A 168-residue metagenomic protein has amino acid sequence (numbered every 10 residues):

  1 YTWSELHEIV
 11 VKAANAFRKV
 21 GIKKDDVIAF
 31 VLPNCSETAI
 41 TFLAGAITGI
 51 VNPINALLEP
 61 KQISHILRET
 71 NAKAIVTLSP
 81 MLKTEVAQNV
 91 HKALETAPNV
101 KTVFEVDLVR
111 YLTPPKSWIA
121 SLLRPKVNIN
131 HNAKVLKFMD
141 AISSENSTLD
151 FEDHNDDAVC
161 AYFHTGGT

Functional and structural regions predicted by a protein language model:
Y1-C35, A39-L43, E59-S64, I119 (+2 more regions): Conserved AMP-binding/adenylate-forming core of the ANL superfamily
I28, G45, I75, V159 (+1 more regions): Conserved S/T- and glycine-rich ATP-binding loop of Class I adenylate-forming
I28, V51-N52: A short hydrophobic/small-residue beta-strand
L32, I54-N55, V100-V109: Short beta-strand elements of ligand-binding domains
F42-G49, E69: Short hydrophobic alpha-helices that are characteristic scaffold elements of the AMP-binding
L58-A93: Conserved ATP-dependent adenylate/AMP-binding module captured primarily in the ANL superfamily
K73-A74, A93-V106: Conserved helix-loop-beta element of the AMP-binding
E105, K116, P125-H164: Conserved pre-ATP/AMP-binding loop-to-beta segment of ANL
